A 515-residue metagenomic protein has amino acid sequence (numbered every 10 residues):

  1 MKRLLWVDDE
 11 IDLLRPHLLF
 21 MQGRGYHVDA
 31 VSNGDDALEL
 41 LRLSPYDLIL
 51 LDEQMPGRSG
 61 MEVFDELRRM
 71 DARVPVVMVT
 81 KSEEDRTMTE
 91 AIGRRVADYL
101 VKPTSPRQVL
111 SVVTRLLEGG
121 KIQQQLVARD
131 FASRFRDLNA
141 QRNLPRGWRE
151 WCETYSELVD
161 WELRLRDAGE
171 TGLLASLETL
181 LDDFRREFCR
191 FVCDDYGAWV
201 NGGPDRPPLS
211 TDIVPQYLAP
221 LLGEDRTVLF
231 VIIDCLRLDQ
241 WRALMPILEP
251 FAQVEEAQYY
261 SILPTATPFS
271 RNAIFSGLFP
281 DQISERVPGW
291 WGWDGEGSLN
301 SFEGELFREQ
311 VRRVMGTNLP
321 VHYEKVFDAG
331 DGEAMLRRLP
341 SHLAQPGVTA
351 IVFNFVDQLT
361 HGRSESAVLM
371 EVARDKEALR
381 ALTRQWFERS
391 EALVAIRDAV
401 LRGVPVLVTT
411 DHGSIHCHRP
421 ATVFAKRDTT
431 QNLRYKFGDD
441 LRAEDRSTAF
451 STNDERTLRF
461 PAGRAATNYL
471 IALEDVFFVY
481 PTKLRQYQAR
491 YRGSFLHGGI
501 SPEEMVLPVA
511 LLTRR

Functional and structural regions predicted by a protein language model:
I11-D29: Two-component/phosphorelay signaling modules centered on CheY-like receiver
S32-D36, S59-E62: Acidic catalytic/metal-coordinating carboxylates
E39, M61-A72: Short amphipathic alpha-helix used as the core "switch/output" element in two-component signaling
P45-L50: Active-site beta3 strand of CheY-like receiver
Q54, R86-T89, T114, G119-R515: Feature captures the catalytic ectodomains and active-site-proximal regions of enzymes that hydrolyze or transfer
E62, E83-D98: Alpha4 helix (beta4-alpha4-beta5 surface) of REC/receiver domains from two-component response regulators
T104-V113: C-terminal output helix
